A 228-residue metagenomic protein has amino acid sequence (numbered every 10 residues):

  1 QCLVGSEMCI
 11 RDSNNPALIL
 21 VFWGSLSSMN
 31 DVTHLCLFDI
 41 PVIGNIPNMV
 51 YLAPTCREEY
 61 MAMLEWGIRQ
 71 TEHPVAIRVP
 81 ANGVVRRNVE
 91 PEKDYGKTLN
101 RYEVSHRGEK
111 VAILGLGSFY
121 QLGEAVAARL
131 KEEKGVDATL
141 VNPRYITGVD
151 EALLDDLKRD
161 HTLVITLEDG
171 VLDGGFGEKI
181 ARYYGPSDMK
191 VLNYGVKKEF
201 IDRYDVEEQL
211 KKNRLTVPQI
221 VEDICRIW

Functional and structural regions predicted by a protein language model:
Q1-G5, C9-I10: Single conserved hydrophobic/aromatic residue that forms the stacking wall/gate of nucleotide- or nucleobase-binding
V4, G44, I68, K158-R159: Alpha-helix boundary recognition
E7, E59, E168: Acidic-residue sensor for enzyme active/binding pockets
N14-N15, F22-L35, R69-W228: Thiamine diphosphate
N15, N48-M49: Short glycine-/polar-rich loops that comprise or flank the Walker A/P-loop and associated switch/sensor motifs
M29-I46, A53, R57-R69: Internal gly/pro-rich beta-alpha loop/helix module that stabilizes soluble enzyme cofactors or their anionic handles
M49-Y51, V111-A112: Short active-site oxyanion
